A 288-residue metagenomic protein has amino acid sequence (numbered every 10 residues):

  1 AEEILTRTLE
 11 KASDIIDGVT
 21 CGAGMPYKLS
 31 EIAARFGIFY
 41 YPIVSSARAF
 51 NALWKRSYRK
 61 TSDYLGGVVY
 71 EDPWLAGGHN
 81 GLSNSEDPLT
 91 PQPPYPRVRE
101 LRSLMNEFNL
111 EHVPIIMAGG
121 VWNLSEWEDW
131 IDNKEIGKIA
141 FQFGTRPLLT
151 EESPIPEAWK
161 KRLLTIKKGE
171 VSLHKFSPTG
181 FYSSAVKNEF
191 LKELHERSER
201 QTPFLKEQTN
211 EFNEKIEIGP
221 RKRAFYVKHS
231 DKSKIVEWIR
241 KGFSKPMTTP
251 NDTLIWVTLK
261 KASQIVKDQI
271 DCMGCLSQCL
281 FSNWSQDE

Functional and structural regions predicted by a protein language model:
A1-L110, W284, E288: Active-site entrance/lid segments in N-terminal catalytic domains of soluble metabolic enzymes
I43, A118, F143-G144: Generic beta-sheet signal
L75-Q92, L104-H112, L124-E288: Conserved active-site-proximal phosphate/metal-binding subdomains
I116-N123: A short glycine-centered flexible hinge/capping loop motif at secondary-structure junctions
